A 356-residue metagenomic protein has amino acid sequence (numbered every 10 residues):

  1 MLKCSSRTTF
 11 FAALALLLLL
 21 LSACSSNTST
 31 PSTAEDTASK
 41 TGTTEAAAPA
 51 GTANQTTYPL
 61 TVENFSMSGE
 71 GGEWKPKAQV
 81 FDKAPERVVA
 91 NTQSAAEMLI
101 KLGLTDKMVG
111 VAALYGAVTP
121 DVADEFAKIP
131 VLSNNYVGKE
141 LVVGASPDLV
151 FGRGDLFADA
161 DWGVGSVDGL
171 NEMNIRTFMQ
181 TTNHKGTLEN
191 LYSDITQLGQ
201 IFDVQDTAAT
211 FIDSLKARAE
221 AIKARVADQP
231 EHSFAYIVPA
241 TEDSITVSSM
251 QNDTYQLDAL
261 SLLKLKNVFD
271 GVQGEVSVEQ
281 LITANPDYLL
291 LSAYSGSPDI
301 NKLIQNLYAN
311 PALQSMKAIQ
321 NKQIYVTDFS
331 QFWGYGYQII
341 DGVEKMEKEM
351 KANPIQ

Functional and structural regions predicted by a protein language model:
L2-F11, C24-A96, I201-A235, N285 (+1 more regions): Bacterial Sec-exported substrate-binding components of ABC uptake systems
L19-A23: C-terminal motif of bacterial Sec signal peptides marking the signal peptidase cleavage site
M67-S68, G72-K75, I129-E140, G271-V278: Short helix-initiation/N-cap motifs at beta->coil->alpha
V80, K139-S146, S277-N285: Short helices/loops that flank or line small-molecule/ion binding pockets
V89-A145, L149, R153-A160: A short, structured surface patch at a secondary-structure boundary
G116-A117, T246-G274: Alpha-helical, coiled-coil/dimerization segments enriched in small aliphatic residues
A117-V118, L156-G165, F178-Q197, P230-Y255 (+1 more regions): Extracytoplasmic ligand-binding site segments that recognize negatively charged/polar headgroups
L188-Q200, L290-Q356: Structured C-terminal subdomain patch of bacterial secreted/periplasmic proteins
